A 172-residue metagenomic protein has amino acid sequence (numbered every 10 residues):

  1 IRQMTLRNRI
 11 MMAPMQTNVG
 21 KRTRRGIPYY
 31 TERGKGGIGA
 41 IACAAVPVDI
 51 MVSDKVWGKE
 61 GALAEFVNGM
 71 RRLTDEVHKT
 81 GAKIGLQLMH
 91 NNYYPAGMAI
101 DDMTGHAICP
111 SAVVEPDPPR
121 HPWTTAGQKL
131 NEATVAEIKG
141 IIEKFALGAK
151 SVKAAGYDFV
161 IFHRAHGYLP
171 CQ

Functional and structural regions predicted by a protein language model:
I1-M11, V77: N-terminal amphipathic alpha-helix/helix-capping segment at the start of soluble metabolic enzymes
R9-M11, A40, G81-Q87, F159-I161: Structural preference for beta-strand elements that scaffold enzyme active sites
M12, R33, G37, V77 (+2 more regions): Conserved, mostly hydrophobic/aromatic
R22-G34, G140-K150: Short, acidic/polar
I27-D49, A154-F159: Catalytic domains of carbohydrate-active enzymes, especially glycoside hydrolases
A42-V67, L88-M103, I161-Q172: Glycine-rich, proline-tolerant flexible connector loops at the mouths of alpha/beta enzymes
M70-G81, K153: Surface-exposed amphipathic alpha-helices with a cationic face
M89-A155: Non-globular sequence segments
